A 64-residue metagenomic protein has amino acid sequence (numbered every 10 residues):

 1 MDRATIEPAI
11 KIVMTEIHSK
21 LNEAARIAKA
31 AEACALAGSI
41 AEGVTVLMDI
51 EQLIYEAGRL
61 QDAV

Functional and structural regions predicted by a protein language model:
M1-C34, D62: N-terminal acidic leader/helix
A30-V64: Short, charge-rich amphipathic interface segments used for partner binding and complex assembly
